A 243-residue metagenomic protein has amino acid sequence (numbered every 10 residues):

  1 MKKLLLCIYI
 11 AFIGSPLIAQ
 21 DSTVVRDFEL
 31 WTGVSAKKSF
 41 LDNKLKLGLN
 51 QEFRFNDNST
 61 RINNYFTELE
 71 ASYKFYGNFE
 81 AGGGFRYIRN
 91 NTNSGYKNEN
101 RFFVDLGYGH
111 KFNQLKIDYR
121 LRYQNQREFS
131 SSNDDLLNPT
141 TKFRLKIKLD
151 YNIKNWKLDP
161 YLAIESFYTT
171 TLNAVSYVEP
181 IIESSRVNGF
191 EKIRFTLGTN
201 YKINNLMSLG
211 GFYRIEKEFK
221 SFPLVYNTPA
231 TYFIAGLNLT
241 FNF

Functional and structural regions predicted by a protein language model:
M1-T23, N238-F243: Bacterial Sec-dependent N-terminal signal peptides
Q20-G84, R89: Start-of-domain marker
R26-L30, N63-Y65, N98-F102, L137-F143 (+2 more regions): Residues that define the transmembrane beta-barrel architecture of outer-membrane proteins
V34, L69, V104-L106, L145-I147 (+2 more regions): Membrane-embedded beta-strands of outer-membrane beta-barrel proteins, especially the hydrophobic/small aromatic
F40, Q51-D57, F85-N91, H110-F112 (+4 more regions): Transmembrane beta-strands of outer-membrane beta-barrel pores
F40-G48, N78-G83, N113-I117, N155-D159 (+1 more regions): Repeated loop/turn-to-beta-strand initiation elements of outer-membrane beta-barrel proteins
L106-G109, T231-F243: Outer-membrane beta-barrel "beta-signal"
R122-F219, F243: Outer-membrane beta-barrel transmembrane domain signature
